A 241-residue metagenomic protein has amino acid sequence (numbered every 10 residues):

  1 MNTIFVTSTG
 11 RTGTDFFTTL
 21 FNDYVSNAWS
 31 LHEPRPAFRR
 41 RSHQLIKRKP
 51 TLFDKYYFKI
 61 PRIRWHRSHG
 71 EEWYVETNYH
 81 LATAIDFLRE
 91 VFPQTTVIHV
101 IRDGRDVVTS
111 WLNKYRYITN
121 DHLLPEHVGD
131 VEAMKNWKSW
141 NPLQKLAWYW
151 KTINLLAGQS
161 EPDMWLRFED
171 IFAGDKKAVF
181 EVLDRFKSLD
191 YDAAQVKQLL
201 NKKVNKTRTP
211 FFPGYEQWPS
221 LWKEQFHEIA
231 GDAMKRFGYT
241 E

Functional and structural regions predicted by a protein language model:
M1-H69, R208: PAPS-dependent sulfotransferase catalytic core
I4, W29, T96-I98, M164-L166: Hydrophobic/aromatic beta-strand patches that form the interior of the parallel beta-sheet core in alpha/beta enzyme
T7-S8, V75-Y79, I101-R102, F168-E169: Short His-Asn-centered micro-motif
G13-S26, L88-F92, W111-L112, W165-Y191: PAPS/PAP-binding and catalytic site of the sulfotransferase fold
R40, A157-E224: The conserved 3'-phosphoadenosine-5'-phosphosulfate
F53-R67, L112-E181, Q225-D232, Y239: PAPS-dependent sulfotransferase catalytic domain
R64-F87: Glycine-rich phosphate-binding loop used to anchor ATP phosphates in small-molecule kinases, encompassing both
L88-K114: Conserved phosphate-donor/acceptor-positioning beta-strand/loop module used by diverse small-molecule
